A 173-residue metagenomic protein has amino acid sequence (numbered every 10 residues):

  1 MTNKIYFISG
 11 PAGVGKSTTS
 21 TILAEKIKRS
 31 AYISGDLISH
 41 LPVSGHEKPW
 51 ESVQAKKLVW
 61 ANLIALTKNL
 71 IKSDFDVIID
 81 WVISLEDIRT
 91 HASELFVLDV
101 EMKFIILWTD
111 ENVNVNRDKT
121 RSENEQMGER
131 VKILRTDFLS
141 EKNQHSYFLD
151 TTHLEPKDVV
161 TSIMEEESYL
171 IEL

Functional and structural regions predicted by a protein language model:
I8: Hydrophobic anchor at the beta1->P-loop junction of P-loop NTPases
P11: P-loop (Walker A) phosphate-binding loop of NTP-binding proteins
V14: ATP-binding Walker
S17: Walker A/P-loop
T21-A65: Conserved substrate/cofactor phosphate-moiety recognition/catalytic segment in nucleotide-dependent phosphotransferases
L58-L98: Glycine-rich phosphate-binding loop used to anchor ATP phosphates in small-molecule kinases, encompassing both
L98-D118, L149: Conserved phosphate-donor/acceptor-positioning beta-strand/loop module used by diverse small-molecule
T120-S162, Y169, L173: Small-molecule kinase domains that catalyze NTP-dependent phosphoryl transfer to phosphate-bearing small molecules
